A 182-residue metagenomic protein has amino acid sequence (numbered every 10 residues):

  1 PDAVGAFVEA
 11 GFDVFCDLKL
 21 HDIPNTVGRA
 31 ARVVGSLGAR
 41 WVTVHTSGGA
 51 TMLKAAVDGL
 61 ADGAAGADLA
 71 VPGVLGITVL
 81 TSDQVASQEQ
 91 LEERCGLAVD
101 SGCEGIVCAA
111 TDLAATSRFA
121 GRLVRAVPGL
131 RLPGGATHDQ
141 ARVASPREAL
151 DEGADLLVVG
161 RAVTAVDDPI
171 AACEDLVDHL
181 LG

Functional and structural regions predicted by a protein language model:
D2, C16, N25-V34, G135-D155 (+1 more regions): Catalytic cores of alpha/beta
V4-I23, L157: Active-site cofactor/substrate anionic-group-binding motifs, chiefly glycine- and Lys/Arg-rich phosphate-binding loops
A10, L37, S101, E152-G153: Structural motif
V14, W41, G105, L156-L157: A short hydrophobic/small-residue beta-strand
K19, V42, A98, A149 (+2 more regions): Conserved, mostly hydrophobic/aromatic
D22-A126, L130-T137: Conserved anion-binding
L53-D62, V163-G182: C-terminal helical cap(s) of enzyme catalytic domains, especially alpha/beta-barrels
P128, V159-A162: Glycine-rich beta-strand-to-loop/alpha-helix junction loops that act as flexible
